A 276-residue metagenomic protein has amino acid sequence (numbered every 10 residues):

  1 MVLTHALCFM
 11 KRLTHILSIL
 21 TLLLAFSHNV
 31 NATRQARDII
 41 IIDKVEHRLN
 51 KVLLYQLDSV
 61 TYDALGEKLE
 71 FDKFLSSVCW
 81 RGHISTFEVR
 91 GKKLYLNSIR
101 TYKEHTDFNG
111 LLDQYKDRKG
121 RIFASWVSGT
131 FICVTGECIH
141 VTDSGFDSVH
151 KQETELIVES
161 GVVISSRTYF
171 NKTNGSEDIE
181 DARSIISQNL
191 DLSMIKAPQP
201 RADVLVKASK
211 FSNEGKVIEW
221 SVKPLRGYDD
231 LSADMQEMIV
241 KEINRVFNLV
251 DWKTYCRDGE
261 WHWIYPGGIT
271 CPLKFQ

Functional and structural regions predicted by a protein language model:
M1-A36: Bacterial Sec-dependent N-terminal signal peptides
N31-L94: Start-of-domain marker
I84-E88, E155, A208: Short, surface-exposed charged micro-motifs
N97-V149, I186: An exposed acidic His-Trp-rich patch
Y102, N171-K172, K223-L231: A short acidic/small-residue loop/turn micro-motif
V141-T142, F146, I157-M194: Surface-exposed beta-loop interaction hotspot
P200-D229: Short tight loops/turns at secondary-structure junctions
D229-Q276: Short, positively biased Gly/Pro-containing turn/loop motifs at secondary-structure boundaries
